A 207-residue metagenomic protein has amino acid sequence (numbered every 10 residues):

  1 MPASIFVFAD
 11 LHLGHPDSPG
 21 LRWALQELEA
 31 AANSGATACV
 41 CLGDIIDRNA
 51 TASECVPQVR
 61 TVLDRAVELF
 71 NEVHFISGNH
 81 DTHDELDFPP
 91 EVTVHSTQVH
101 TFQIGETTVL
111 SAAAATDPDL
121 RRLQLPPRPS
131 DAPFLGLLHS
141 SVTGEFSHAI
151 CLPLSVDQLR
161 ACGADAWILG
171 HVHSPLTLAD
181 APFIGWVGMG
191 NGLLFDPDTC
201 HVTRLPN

Functional and structural regions predicted by a protein language model:
M1-Q58, S130: N-terminal active-site segment of His-dependent metallophosphoesterases
V7-A9, C39-D44, E72-N79, D84 (+4 more regions): Active-site neighborhood of phospho(di)ester-bond hydrolases with catalytic His/Asp-centered motifs
P16-S18, G43-L63, S77-T97, S147-H148 (+1 more regions): Metal-dependent catalytic neighborhoods of phosphoester/phosphodiester hydrolases
G35-A36, T108, G163: Short loop/turn motifs at secondary-structure junctions
Q58-F70, V156-G163: Catalytic-core regions built around general acid/base machinery
V62-V73, A179-M189: Short acidic, glycine/proline-enriched helix-loop-strand junctions
D81-D157, D198-T199, L205-P206: Conserved catalytic scaffold of divalent metal-dependent phosphoesterases
H148-L205: Conserved beta-sheet core of the metallophosphoesterase superfamily
